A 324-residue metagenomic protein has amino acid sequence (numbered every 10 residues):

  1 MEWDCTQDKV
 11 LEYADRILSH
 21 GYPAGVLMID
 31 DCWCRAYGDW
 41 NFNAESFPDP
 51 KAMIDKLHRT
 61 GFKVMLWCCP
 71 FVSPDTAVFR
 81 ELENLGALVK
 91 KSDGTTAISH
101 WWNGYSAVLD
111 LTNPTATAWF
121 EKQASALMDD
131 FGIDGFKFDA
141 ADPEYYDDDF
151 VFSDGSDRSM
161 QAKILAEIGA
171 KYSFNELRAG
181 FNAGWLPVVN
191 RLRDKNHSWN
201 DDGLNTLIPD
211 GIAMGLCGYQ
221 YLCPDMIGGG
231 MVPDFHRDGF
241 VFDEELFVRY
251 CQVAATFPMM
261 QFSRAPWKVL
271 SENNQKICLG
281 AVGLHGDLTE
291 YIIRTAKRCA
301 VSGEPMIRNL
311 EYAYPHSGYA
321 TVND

Functional and structural regions predicted by a protein language model:
M1-D324: Catalytic-domain carbohydrate-binding cleft regions of carbohydrate-active enzymes
